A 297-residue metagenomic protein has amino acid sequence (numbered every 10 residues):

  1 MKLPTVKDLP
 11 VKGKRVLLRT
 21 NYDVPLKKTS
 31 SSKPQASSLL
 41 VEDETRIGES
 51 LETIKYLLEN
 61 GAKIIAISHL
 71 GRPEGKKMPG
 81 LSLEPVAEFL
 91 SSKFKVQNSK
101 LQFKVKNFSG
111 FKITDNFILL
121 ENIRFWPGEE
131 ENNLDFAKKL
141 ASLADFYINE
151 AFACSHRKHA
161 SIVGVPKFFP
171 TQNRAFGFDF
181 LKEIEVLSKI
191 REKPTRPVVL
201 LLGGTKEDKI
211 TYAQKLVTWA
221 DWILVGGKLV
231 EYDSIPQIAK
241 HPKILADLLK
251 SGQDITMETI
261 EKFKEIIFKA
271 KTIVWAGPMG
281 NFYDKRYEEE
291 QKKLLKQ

Functional and structural regions predicted by a protein language model:
M1-T29, L39-Q297: Active-site loop-to-helix "anion-binding N-cap" substructures in soluble metabolic enzymes
K33-P34: Compositionally biased, low-complexity segments
